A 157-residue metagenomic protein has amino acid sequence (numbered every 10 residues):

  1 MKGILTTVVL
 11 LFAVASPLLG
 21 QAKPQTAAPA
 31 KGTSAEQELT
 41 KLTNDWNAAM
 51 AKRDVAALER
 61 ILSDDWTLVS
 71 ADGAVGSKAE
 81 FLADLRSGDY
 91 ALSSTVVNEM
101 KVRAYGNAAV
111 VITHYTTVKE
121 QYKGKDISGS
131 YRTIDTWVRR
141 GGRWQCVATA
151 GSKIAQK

Functional and structural regions predicted by a protein language model:
I4-T7, Q21-K157: A beta-strand edge to alpha-helix "cap/lid" segment located at domain peripheries
T7-P17: Bacterial N-terminal signal peptides
